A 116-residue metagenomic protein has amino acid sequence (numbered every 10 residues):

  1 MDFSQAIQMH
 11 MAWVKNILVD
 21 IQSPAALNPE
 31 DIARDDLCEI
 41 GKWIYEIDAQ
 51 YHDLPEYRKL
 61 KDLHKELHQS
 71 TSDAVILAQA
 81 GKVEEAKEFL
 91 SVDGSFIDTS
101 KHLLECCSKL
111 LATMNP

Functional and structural regions predicted by a protein language model:
M1-P116: N-terminal membrane-sensor/transducer module of prokaryotic signaling receptors
